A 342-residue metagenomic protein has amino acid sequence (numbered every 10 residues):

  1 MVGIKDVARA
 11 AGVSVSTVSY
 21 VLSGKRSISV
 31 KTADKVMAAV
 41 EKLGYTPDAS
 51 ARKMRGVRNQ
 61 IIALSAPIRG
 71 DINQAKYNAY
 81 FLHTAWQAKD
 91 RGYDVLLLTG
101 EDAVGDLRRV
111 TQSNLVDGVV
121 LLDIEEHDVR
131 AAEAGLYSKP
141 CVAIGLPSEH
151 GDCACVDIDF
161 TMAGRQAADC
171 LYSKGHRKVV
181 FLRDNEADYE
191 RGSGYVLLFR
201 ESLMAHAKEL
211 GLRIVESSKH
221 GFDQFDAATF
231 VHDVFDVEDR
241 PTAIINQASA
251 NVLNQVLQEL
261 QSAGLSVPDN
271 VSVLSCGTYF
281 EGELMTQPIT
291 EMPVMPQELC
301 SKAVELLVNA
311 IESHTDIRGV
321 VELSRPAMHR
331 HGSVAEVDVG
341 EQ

Functional and structural regions predicted by a protein language model:
M1-R58, D338-Q342: N-terminal helix-turn-helix DNA-binding module of bacterial transcription factors
S14, Q60, D117, H176-K178 (+2 more regions): Short acidic/polar active-site loop segments enriched in Thr and Asp
Y45-R108, G118: Amphipathic helical "hinge" segments at domain boundaries
P67-A79, L98-A103, V156-Q166, L182-F230 (+4 more regions): Hinge/beta->alpha junction and helix N-cap segments in small-molecule ligand-binding domains
G105-L115, A227-D239: Short, well-structured alpha-helical segments in soluble
L122-M162, G277-I289: Flexible loop/hinge segments that line or gate small-molecule binding clefts
A228, F235-Q342: Flexible loop/turn connectors
